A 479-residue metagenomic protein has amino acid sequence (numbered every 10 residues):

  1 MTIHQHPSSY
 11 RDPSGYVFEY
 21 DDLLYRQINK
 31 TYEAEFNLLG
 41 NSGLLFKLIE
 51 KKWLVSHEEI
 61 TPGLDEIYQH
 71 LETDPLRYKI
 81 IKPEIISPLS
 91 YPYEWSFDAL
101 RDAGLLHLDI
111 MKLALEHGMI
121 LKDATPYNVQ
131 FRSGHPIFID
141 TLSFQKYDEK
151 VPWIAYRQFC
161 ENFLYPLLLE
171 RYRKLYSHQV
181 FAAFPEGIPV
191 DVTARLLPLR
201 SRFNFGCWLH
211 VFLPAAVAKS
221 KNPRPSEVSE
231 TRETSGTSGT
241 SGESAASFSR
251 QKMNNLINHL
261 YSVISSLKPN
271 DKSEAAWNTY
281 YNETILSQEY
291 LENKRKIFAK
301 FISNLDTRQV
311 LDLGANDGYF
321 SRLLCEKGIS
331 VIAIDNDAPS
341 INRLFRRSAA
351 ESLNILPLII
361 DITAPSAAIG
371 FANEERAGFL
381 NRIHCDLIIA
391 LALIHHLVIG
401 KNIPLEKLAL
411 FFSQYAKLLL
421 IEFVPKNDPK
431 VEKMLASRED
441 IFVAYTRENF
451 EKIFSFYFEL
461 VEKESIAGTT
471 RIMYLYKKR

Functional and structural regions predicted by a protein language model:
I120, T125-R171: Catalytic activation segment of kinase domains across protein kinase-like and atypical kinase folds
D306-N316: Conserved class I S-adenosyl-L-methionine
D317-I329: Conserved SAM-binding loop of SAM-dependent methyltransferases across substrates and taxa, primarily the Class I
S330-D335: Conserved SAM-binding motif I beta-strand of class I
F345-R382: S-adenosyl-L-methionine
I389: A conserved beta-strand element that flanks and buttresses the S-adenosyl-L-methionine
H396-F412: A short, conserved alpha-helix within the catalytic core of class I
F411-K426: Conserved beta-strand signature within the Rossmann-like core of class I S-adenosyl-L-methionine
